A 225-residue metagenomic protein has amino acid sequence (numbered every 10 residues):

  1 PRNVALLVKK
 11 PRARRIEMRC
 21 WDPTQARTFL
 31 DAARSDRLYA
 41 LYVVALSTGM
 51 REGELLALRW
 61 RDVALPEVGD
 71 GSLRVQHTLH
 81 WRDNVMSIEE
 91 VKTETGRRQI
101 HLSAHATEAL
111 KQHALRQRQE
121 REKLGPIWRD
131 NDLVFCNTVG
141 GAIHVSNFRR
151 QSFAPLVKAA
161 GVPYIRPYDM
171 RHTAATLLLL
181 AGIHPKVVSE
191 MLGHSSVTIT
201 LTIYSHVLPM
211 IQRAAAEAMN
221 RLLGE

Functional and structural regions predicted by a protein language model:
P1-W60, P66-D70, T95-R97, H105-E108 (+2 more regions): Basic, Lys/Arg- and aromatic-enriched nucleic-acid-binding interface segment
R2, D62-D70, Y164, I183-I203 (+1 more regions): Short, polar N-cap/turn motifs at the start of nucleic acid-interacting alpha helices
L6, A57-L58, P155, L177 (+3 more regions): DNA-binding alpha-helical recognition surfaces that contact promoter or target DNA
T24, L58-R61, Q151, T173 (+2 more regions): Structural detector for helix-capping/boundary residues
R27-Y39, T48, I100, A114-P126 (+1 more regions): Short, basic (Lys/Arg/His-rich) helix/loop patches that form interaction surfaces in the mid-to-C-terminal regions
D31, E67-V68, H77-A106, Q112 (+7 more regions): C-terminal secondary-structure termini that scaffold catalytic or DNA-interacting sites
S72-R74: General beta-strand recognition
